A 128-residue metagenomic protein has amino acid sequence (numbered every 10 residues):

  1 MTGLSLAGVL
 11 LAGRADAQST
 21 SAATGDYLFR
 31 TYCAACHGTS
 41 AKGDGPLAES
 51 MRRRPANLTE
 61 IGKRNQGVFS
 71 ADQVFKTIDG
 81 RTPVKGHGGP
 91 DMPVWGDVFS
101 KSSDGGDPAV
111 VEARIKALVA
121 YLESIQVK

Functional and structural regions predicted by a protein language model:
M1-V9: Bacterial N-terminal signal peptides
L11-L28, K63-Q66: Electrostatic cytochrome c docking/interface patches
A22-A34, G105-A109, V127-K128: Sequence context surrounding c-type heme c attachment/ligation sites in exported
G25, F29-T39, M92, L118 (+1 more regions): The canonical Cys-X-X-Cys-His
K42-G43: Short, non-ligating residues that shape and space the ligands of small metal-coordination modules and catalytic
S50-G106, V110-E112, L118-L122: Extracytoplasmic electron-transfer domains, predominantly the class I c-type cytochrome c fold
